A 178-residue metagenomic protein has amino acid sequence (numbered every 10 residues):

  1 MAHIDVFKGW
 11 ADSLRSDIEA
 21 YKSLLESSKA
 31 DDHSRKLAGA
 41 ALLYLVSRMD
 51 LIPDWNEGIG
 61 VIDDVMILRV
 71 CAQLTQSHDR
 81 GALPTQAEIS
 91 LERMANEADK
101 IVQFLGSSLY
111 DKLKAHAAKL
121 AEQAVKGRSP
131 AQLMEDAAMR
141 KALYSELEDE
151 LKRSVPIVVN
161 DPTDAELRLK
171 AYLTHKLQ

Functional and structural regions predicted by a protein language model:
M1-Y44: N-terminal leader/targeting segments and the first structural element of proteins
W10, A72, K152: Conserved GTPase G-domain substructure that encodes guanine base recognition and part of the catalytic core, centered
D17, D64-I67, S90, M94-E97: Alpha-helical structural motif
K22-L25, V46-M49, A72, Q76: A structural signal for well-ordered alpha-helices, especially hydrophobic packing surfaces of coiled-coils
A41-L68: Membrane-inserting effector segments that mediate pore formation, membrane fusion, or transient membrane insertion
G58-I89: Membrane-interface alpha-helices
A95-Q178: Intrinsically disordered, low-complexity, charge-dense segments enriched in Lys/Arg and Glu/Asp interspersed
